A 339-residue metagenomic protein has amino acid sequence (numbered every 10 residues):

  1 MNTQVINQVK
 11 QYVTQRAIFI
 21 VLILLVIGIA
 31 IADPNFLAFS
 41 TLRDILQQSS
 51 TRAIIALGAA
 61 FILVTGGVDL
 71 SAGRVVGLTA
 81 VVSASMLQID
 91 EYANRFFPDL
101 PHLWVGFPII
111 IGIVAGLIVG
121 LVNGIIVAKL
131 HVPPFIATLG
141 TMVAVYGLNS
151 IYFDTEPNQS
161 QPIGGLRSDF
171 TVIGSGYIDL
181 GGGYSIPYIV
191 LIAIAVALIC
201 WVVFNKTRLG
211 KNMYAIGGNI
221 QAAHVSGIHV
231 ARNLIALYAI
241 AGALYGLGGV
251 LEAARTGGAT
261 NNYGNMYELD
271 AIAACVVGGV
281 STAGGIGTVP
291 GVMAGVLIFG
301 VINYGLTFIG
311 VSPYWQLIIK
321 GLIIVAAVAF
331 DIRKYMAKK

Functional and structural regions predicted by a protein language model:
M1-A56, E91-F107: Membrane-interfacial amphipathic/re-entrant helices at transmembrane-helix boundaries
M1-L25, V225-R232, I302-K339: Cytosolic-side transmembrane-helix boundaries in multi-pass membrane proteins
I6-K10, L63-V68, I118-G165, V203-R208 (+2 more regions): Short loop segments and helix-boundary regions at transmembrane helix junctions of multi-pass inner-membrane proteins
G28-A32, L37-E91, I125-H131, G279-V289 (+1 more regions): Single transmembrane alpha-helix segments in multi-pass membrane proteins
E91-M142, A294: Alpha-helical transmembrane segments within multi-pass membrane transporters and channels
W104-G112, I118-N123, G181-A259: Helix-loop-helix "hairpin" substructures at the membrane interface of multi-pass membrane proteins
F135-K206, N233-A236, T256-G264: Transmembrane helix-bundle core of multi-pass membrane transporters and related energy-transducing complexes
Y238-A239, Y245-G246, R255-G321: Transmembrane alpha-helical segments in multi-pass inner-membrane proteins
